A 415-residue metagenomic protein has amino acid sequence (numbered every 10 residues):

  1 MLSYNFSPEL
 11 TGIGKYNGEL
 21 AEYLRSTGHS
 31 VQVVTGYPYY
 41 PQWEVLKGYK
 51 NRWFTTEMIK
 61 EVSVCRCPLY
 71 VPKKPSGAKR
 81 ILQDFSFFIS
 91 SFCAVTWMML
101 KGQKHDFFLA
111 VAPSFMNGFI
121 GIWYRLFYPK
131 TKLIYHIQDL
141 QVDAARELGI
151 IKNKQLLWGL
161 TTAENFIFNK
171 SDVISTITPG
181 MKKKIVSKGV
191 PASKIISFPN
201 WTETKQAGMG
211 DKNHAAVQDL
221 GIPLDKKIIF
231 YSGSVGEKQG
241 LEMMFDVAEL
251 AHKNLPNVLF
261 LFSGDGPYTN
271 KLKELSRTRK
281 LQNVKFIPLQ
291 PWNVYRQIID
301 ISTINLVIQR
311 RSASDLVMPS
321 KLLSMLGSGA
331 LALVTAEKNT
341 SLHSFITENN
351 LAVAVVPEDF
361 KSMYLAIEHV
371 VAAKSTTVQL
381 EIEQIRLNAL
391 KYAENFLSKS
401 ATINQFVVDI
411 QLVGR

Functional and structural regions predicted by a protein language model:
M1-E57, A251, S400, R415: N-terminal subdomain of nucleotide-sugar transferases
Y37, G180, F198-W201: Carbohydrate-associated surface elements
K47-F54, G208-I222: A short helix/loop element that forms part of the nucleotide-sugar donor recognition site in Leloir-type
T96, M116-F119, W123-P129, K154-I174: Membrane-proximal helix-turn-helix segments that form the acceptor-binding/catalytic region of lipid-linked
P223-Q239, F245-E249: Conserved donor-binding/catalytic core segment of Leloir-type glycosyltransferases
Q239, V284, P288-I298, N305-L326 (+1 more regions): Nucleotide-sugar-dependent
L255, L261-G264, T269-R296: Nucleotide-activated donor-binding/catalytic signature segment of Leloir-type glycosyltransferases, i.e., the conserved
E358, S362, L380-V408: A charged, aromatic-enriched C-terminal amphipathic alpha-helix characteristic of glycosyltransferases across folds
